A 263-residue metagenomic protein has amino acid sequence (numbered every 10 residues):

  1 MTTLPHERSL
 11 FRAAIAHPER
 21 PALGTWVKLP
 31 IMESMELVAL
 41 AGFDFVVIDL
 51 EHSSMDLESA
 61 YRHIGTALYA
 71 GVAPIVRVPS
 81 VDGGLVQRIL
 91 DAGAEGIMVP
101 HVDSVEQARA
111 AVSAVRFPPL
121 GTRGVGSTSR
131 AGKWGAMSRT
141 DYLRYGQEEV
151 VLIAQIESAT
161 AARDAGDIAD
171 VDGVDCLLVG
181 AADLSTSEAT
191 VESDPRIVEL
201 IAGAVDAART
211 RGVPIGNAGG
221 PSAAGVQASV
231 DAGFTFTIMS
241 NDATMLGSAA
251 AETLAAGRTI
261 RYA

Functional and structural regions predicted by a protein language model:
M1-T25, A136-E148, G203-A204, R209-T210: N-terminal amphipathic alpha-helix/helix-capping segment at the start of soluble metabolic enzymes
T3-S9, P30-A41, M55-Y69, A249-E252 (+1 more regions): Glycine-rich, positively charged N-terminal anion/phosphate-binding segment
P21-V27, V46-I48, P74-R77, I97-V99 (+4 more regions): Hydrophobic faces of well-ordered beta-strands that scaffold small-molecule active sites in alpha/beta enzyme cores
S34-R62, V179-P195: Glycine-rich, proline-tolerant flexible connector loops at the mouths of alpha/beta enzymes
E36-L40, V81-E95, V99, S104-A108 (+2 more regions): Catalytic cores of alpha/beta
S54-A70, V76-A92, L143-R144, G203: N-terminal active-site wall of soluble small-molecule enzyme domains
H63, A67, V105-G121, T190 (+1 more regions): C-terminal helical cap(s) of enzyme catalytic domains, especially alpha/beta-barrels
G84, A94-D172, A181-T186: Conserved anion-binding
